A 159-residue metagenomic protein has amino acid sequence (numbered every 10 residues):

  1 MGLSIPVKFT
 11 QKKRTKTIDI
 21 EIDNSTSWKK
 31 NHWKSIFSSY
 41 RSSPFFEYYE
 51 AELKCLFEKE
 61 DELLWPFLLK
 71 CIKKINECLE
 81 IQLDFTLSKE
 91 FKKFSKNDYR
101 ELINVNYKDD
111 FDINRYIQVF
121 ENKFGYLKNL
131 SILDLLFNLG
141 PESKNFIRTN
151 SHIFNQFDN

Functional and structural regions predicted by a protein language model:
M1-N159: Residues lining hydrophobic/aromatic ligand-binding pockets adjacent to catalytic sites
